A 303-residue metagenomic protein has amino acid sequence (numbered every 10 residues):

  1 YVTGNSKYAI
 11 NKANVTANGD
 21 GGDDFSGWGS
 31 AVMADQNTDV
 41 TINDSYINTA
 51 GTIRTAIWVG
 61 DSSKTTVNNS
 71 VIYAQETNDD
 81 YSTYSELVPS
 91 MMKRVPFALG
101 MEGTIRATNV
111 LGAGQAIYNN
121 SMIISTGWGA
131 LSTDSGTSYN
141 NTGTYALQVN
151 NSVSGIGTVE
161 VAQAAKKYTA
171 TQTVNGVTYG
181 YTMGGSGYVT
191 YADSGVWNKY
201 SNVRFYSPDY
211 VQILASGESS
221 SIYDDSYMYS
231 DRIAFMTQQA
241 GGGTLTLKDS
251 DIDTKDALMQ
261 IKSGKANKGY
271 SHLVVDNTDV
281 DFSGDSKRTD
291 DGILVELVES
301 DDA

Functional and structural regions predicted by a protein language model:
S6, T38-Y46, V67-V71, N120: Parallel beta-helix/beta-solenoid
K7-Q36, D61, I72-L111, G127-Y191 (+5 more regions): Acidic/polar low-complexity surface segments
A13-N18, S45-I47, T52-I53: N-terminal extracellular ligand-recognition/capping segment immediately after the signal peptide
N37-T38, G51, G114, S226 (+2 more regions): Periodic glycine anchor positions in long extracellular repeat architectures
T49-T55, T126-W128, P208, E218-S221 (+4 more regions): Internal alpha-helical scaffold/solenoid segments in large eukaryotic proteins
I57-W58, S62-N68: Hydrophobic or amphipathic alpha-helical targeting/insertion segments
